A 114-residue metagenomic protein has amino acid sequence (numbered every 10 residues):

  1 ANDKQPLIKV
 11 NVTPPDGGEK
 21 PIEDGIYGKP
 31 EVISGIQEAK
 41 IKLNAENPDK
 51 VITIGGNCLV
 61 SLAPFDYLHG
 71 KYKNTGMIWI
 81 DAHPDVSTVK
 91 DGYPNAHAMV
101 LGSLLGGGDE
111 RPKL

Functional and structural regions predicted by a protein language model:
A1-L114: Conserved alpha-helical scaffold segments that buttress catalytic/binding sites
